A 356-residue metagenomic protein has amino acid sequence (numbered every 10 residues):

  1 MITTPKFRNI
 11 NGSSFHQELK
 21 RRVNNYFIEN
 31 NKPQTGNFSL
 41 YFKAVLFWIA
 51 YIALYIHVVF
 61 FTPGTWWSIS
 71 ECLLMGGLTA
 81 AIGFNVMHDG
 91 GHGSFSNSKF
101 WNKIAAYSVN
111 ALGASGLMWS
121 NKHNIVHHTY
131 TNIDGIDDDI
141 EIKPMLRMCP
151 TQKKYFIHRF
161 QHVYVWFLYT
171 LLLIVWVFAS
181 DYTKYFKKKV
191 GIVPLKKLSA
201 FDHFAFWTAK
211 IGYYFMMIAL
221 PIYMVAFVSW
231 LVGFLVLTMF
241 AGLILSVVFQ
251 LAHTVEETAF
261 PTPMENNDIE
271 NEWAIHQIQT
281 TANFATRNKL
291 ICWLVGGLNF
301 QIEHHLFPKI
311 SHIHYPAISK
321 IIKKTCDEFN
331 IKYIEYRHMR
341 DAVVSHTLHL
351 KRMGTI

Functional and structural regions predicted by a protein language model:
I2-N25, L171-F186: Short, charged cytosolic
T4-K6, K32-S39, G90, A105-N110 (+4 more regions): Glycine- and acidic
K20, N24-F42: Membrane-interface, cytosolic juxtamembrane amphipathic helix immediately N-terminal to a transmembrane helix, enriched
T35-G83, N110-A111, F160-I174, K197-V248: Alpha-helical bilayer-embedded segments of polytopic membrane proteins, i.e., transmembrane/intramembrane helices
T62, G90-F95, K184-K187, M224 (+2 more regions): Membrane-interfacial segments
L74-L198, E265-G354: Membrane-embedded catalytic scaffold of the fatty acid hydroxylase/desaturase
L237-Q250, T254-V255, I322-K332: C-terminal, active-site-flanking charged/polar segments
F249-W273: C-terminal, non-catalytic macromolecule-binding modules
